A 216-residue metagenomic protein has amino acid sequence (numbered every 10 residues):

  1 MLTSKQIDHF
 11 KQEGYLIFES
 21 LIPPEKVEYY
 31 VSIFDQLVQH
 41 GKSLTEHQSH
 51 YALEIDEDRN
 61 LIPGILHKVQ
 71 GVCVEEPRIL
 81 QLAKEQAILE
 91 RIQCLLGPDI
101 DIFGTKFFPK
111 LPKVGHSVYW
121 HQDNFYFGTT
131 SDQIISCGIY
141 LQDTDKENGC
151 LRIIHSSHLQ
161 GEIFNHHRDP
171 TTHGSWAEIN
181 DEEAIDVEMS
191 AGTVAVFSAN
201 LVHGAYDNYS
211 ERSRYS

Functional and structural regions predicted by a protein language model:
M1-E13, E19-W120, Y126-T129: Non-heme Fe(II)-dependent double-stranded beta-helix
L95, H121, G128-K146, E188-M189 (+1 more regions): Short, conserved beta-strand element in jelly-roll/cupin
F107-V114, N124-F125, D132-Q133, Y140-K146 (+1 more regions): Short acidic/polar capping segments at secondary-structure boundaries
V118-Q122, I139, A177-N180: Active-site glycine-rich loop that binds ribose-phosphate moieties when present
D123-F125, I134, H203-N208: Glycine-rich phosphate/pyrophosphate-binding beta-alpha loops
D123-Y126, E182-A184: Short, P/G- and charge-enriched loop/turn segments at secondary-structure junctions
C137-I139, E211-S216: A short hydrophobic beta-strand segment most commonly corresponding to one strand of the jelly-roll/cupin
T144-Y206: Double-stranded beta-helix
